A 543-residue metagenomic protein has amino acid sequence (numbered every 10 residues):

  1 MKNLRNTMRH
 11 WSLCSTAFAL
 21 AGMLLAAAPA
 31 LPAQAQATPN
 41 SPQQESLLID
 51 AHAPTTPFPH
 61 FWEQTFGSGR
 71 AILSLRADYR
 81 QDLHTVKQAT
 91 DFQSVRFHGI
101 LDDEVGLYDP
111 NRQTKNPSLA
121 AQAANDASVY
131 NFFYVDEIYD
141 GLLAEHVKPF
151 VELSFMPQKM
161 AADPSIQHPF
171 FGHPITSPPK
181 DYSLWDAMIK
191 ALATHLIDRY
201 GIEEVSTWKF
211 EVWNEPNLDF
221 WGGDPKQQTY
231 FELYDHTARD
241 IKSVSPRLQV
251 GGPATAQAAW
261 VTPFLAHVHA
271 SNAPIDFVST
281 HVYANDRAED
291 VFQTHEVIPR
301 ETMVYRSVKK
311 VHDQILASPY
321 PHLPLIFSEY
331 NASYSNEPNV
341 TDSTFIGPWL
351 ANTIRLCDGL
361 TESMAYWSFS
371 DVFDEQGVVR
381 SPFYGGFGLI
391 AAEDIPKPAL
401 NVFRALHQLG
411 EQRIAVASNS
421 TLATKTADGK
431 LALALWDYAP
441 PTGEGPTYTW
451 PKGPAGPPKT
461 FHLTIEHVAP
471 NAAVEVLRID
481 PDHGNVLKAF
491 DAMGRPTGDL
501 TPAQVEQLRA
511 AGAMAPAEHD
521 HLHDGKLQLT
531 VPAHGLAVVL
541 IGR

Functional and structural regions predicted by a protein language model:
M1-L13: N-terminal secretory signal peptides that target proteins for export/translocation
C14-P29: Bacterial N-terminal signal peptides
L31-K209, D224-Q257, A270-A273, L316-H322 (+3 more regions): Non-catalytic accessory regions flanking glycosidase/transglycosidase catalytic cores in CAZymes
L107-D109, F220-D224, E289-T294, N336-V340 (+1 more regions): Short acidic, glycine/proline-rich loop/turn micro-motifs
I189, S206-W208, V212-N214, L248 (+6 more regions): Aromatic- and acid-rich polysaccharide-binding/catalytic face of secreted or lumenal carbohydrate-active enzymes
L192, Y305-Q314: Short, well-ordered amphipathic alpha-helical segments that serve as non-catalytic structural scaffolds within diverse
D224-T229, H295-T302, T341-T344: Alpha-helix capping and helix-loop boundary segments enriched in small/acidic/polar residues
N285-E296, H312-G347, D371-V372, Q376-I390: Active-site clefts of carbohydrate-active enzymes
